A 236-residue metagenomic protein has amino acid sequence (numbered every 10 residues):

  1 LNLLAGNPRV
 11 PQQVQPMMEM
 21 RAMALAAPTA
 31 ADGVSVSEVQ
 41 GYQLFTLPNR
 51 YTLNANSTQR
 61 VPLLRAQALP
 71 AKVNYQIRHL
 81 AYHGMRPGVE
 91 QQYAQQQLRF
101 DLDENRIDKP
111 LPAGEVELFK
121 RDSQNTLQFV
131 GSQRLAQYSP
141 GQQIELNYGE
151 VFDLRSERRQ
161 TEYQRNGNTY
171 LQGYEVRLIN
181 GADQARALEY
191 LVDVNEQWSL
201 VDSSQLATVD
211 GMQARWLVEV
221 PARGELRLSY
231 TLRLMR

Functional and structural regions predicted by a protein language model:
L1-R236: Long, intrinsically disordered, low-complexity accessory segments associated with secretion and vesicular trafficking
